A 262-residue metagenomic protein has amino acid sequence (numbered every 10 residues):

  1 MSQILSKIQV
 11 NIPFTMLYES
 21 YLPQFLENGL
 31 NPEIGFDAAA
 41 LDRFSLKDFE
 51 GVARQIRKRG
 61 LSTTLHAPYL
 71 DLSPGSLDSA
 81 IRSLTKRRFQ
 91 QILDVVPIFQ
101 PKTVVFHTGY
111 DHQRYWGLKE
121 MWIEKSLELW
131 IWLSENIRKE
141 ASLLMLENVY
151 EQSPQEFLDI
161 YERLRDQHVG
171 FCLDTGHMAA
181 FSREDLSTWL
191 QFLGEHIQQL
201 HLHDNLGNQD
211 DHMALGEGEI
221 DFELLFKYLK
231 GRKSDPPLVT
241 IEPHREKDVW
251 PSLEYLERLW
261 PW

Functional and structural regions predicted by a protein language model:
M1-Q91, W262: N-terminal pre-domain/capping segments
S2-L5, Y21-P23, G75, P154-V169 (+1 more regions): Histidine-acidic metal/acid-base catalytic patches
S6-I12, P32-I34, T63-H66, V104-F106 (+4 more regions): Hydrophobic faces of well-ordered beta-strands that scaffold small-molecule active sites in alpha/beta enzyme cores
N11-T15, G35-A39, P68-L70, G109-D111 (+4 more regions): Active-site beta-loop-alpha junctions enriched in small/polar residues
G29, V96, P101, I197 (+1 more regions): A structural motif
L46-G51, I81-F89, K119-W130, R183-F192 (+1 more regions): Charged helix-capping and loop-helix junction motifs
A53-L70, K125-K139, F222-Y228: Alpha-helix-loop-beta-strand connector modules within alpha/beta enzyme cores
G75-G170: Active-site acidic/histidine proton-transfer and metal-coordination neighborhood in alpha/beta enzyme cores
